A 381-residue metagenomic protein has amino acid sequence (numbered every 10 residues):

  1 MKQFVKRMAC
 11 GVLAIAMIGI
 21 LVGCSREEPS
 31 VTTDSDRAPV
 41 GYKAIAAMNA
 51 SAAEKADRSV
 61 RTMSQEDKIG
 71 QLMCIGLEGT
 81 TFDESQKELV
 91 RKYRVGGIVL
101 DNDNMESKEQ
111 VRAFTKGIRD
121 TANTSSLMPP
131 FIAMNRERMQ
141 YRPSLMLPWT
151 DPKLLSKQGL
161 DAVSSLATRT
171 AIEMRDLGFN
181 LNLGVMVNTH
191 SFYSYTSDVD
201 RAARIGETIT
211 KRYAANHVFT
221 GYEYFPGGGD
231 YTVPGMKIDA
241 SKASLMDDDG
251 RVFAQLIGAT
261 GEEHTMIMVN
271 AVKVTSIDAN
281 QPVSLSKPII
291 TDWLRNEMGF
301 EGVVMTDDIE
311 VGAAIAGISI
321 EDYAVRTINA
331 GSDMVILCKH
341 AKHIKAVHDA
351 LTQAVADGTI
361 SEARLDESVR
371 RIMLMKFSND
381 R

Functional and structural regions predicted by a protein language model:
M1-V12: Bacterial N-terminal signal peptides that target proteins for export
I20-G23: C-terminal motif of bacterial Sec signal peptides marking the signal peptidase cleavage site
E27-P130, R136-Y141: N-terminal hydrophobic targeting/anchoring segments and the immediately downstream early-domain regions of hydrolases
S64, E109-R119, N123-S126, P130 (+4 more regions): Second-shell residues forming the walls of enzyme active-site clefts
Q71-F82, D151-S165, M236-D248, E310-I318: Active-site mouth loops of central-metabolism enzymes
E78-K92, A162-M174, L245-Q255, I318-R326: Short, acidic/polar
L89-K108, L183-F192, I257-Q281: Short acidic, glycine-rich surface-loop motifs adjacent to enzyme active sites
S107-F114, K157-R169, D200-R204: Glycine-rich anion/phosphate-binding loops
